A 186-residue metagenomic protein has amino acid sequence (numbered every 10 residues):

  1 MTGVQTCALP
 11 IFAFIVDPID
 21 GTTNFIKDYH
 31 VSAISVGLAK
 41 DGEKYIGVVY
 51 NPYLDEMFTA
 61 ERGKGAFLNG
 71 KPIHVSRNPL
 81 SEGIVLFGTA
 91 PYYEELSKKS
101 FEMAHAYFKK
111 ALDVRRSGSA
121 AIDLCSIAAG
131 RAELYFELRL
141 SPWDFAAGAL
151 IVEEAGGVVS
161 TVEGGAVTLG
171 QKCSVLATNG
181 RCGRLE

Functional and structural regions predicted by a protein language model:
M1-L9: Short, small-residue-biased leader/transition segments that mark boundaries at the very start of proteins
F12-V31: Glycine/serine-rich anion-binding loops at beta->alpha junctions that coordinate negatively charged ligand groups
A13-I15, S35, G47, Y135: Short glycine-aspartate micro-motif
G21-T22, V85, I127, V152: Buried hydrophobic positions in well-ordered alpha/beta secondary-structure cores of metabolic enzymes
V36-L124, K172-E186: Acidic beta-strand-loop-alpha-helix segment within the catalytic core of divalent metal-dependent phosphate-processing
E102-F108, I122-E186: Oxyanion/phosphate-interacting regions
